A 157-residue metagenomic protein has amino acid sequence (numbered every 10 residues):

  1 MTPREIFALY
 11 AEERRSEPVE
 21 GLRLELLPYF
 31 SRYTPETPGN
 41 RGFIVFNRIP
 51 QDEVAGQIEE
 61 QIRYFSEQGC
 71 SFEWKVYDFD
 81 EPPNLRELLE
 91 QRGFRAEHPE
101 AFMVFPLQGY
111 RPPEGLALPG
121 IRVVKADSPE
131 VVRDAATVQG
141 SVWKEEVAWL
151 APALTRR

Functional and structural regions predicted by a protein language model:
M1-Y64, E81, A148-W149: N-terminal charged segments
P3-F7, R14-E20, W74-V76, F94 (+1 more regions): N-terminal start-of-chain detector that recognizes signal peptides and the immediate post-cleavage beginning
L9, E13, Y64, L88 (+3 more regions): Residues that form generic nucleotide/phosphate-binding pockets
S16-L22, C70-S71, E97-E100, R156-R157: A short helix-loop-beta-strand connector motif used in the catalytic cores of GNAT acetyltransferases and, in some
Y33-T34, P83-E87, R133-A135: Short, solvent-exposed polar/charged micro-motifs at secondary-structure junctions
D52-P129: Acyl-donor-binding surface of acyltransferase catalytic domains
L118-R157: Flexible, substrate/cofactor-facing loop regions flanked by secondary structure within enzyme catalytic domains
